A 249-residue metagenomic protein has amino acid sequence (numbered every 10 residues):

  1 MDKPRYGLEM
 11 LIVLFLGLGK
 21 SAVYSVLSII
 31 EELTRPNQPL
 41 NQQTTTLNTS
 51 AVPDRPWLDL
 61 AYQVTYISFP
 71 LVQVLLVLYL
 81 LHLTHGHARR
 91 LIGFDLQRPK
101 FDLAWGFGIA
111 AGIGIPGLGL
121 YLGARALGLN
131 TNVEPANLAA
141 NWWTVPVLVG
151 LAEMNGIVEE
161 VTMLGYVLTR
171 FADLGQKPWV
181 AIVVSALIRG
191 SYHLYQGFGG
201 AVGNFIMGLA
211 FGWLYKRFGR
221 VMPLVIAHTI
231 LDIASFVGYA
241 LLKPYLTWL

Functional and structural regions predicted by a protein language model:
M1-L91, V237-L249: N-terminal, membrane-interfacial amphipathic/helix-forming hydrophobic leader that caps and precedes the first
R5-V13, L58-Y66, P70, F101-G106 (+4 more regions): Residue-level signature of transmembrane alpha-helical entry/exit and packing/kink sites in multi-pass membrane
L16-A22, G114-L118, L122-L249: Transmembrane helix-loop-helix hairpins at the membrane interface of multi-pass integral membrane proteins
V26, I30, W57-T65, P99 (+4 more regions): Generic hydrophobic, helix-prone segments enriched in Leu/Val/Ile
R89-G93, N132-P135: Short, hydrophobic secondary-structure boundary micro-motifs
G93-I115: Interfacial segments of alpha-helical transmembrane regions
